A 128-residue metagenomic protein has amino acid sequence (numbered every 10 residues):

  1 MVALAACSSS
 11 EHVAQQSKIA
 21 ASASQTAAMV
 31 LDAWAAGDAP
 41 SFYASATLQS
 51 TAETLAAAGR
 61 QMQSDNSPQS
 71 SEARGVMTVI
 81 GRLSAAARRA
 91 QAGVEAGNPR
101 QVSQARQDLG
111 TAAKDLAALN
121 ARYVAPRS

Functional and structural regions predicted by a protein language model:
M1-C7: Sec-dependent bacterial lipoprotein signal peptides
S8-A14: Bacterial lipoprotein signal-peptidase II cleavage site
E11, R82, A118-S128: Short, charged, intrinsically disordered terminal tails
Q15-Q91, Q101-Q104, D108, A112-D115 (+1 more regions): Alpha-helical segments in soluble extracytoplasmic regions
V94-G97: Hydrophobic/aromatic side-chain positions at a characteristic register within alpha-helices of tetratricopeptide repeats
